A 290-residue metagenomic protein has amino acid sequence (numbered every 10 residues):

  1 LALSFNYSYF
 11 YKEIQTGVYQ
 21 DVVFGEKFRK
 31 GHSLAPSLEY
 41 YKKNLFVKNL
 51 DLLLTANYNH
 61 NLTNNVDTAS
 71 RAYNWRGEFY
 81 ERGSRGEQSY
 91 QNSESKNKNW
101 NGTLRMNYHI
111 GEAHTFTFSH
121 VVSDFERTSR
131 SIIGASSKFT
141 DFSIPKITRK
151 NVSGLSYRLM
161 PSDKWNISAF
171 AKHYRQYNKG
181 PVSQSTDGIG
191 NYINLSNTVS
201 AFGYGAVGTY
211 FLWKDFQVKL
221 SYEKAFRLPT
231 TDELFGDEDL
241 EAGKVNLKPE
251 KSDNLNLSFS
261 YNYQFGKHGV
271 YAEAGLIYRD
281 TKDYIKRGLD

Functional and structural regions predicted by a protein language model:
L1, P36-K42, G102-Y108, S153-P161 (+4 more regions): Residues on the lipid-exposed face of transmembrane beta-strands in outer-membrane beta-barrel proteins
L1-K43, N59-N101, D124-I147: Flexible loop and strand-edge segments within Gram-negative outer membrane beta-barrel domains
A2, K43-D51, H109-T115, M160-W165 (+2 more regions): Short loop/turn motifs that connect adjacent beta-strands in outer-membrane beta-barrel proteins
L3-F5, L50-L54, G102, H114-F118 (+4 more regions): Transmembrane beta-strands of outer-membrane beta-barrel proteins
Y7-E13, K42, Y58-L62, V122-T128 (+6 more regions): Transmembrane beta-strands of outer-membrane beta-barrel pores
E26-A35, S95, I144-T148, I193-F211 (+4 more regions): Outer-membrane beta-barrel signature, preferentially recognizing the C-terminal barrel domain of Gram-negative
H32, Y40-K42, L54, N92 (+8 more regions): Polar/charged side chains located within well-ordered beta-strands of beta-rich proteins
S89, T117-W213, L228: Signature of Gram-negative outer-membrane beta-barrel scaffolds
